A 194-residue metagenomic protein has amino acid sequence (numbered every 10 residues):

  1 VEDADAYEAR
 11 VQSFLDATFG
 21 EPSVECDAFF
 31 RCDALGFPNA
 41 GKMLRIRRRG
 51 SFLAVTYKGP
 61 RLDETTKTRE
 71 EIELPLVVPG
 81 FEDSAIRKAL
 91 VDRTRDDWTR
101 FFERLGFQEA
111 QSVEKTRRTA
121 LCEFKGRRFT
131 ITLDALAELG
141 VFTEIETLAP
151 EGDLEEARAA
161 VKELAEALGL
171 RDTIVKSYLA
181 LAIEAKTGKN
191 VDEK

Functional and structural regions predicted by a protein language model:
V1-R127, K162, A167-K194: N-terminal strand-loop-strand beta-hairpin
R61-L62, A135-A137: Short, composition-biased local secondary-structure segments
E64-E71, F142, L154-A157: A short, polar/proline- and glycine-enriched secondary-structure boundary/capping micro-motif
F129-D134: Short glycine-rich, acidic/polar surface loops and turns
L136-E144: Residues forming anionic-ligand binding surfaces in small-molecule and nucleic-acid pockets of primarily soluble enzymes
E146-D153: A generic structural motif
